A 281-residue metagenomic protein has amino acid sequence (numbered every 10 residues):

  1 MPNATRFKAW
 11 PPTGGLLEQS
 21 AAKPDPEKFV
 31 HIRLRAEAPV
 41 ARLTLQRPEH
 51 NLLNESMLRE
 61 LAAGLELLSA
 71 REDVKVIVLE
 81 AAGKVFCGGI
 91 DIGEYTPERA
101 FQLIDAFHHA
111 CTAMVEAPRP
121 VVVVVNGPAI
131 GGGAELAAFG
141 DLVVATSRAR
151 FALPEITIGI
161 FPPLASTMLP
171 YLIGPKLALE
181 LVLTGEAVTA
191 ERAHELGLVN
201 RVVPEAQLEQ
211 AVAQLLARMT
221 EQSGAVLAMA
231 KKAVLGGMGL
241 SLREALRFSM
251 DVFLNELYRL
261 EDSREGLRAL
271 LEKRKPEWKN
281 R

Functional and structural regions predicted by a protein language model:
P2-A82: Conserved CoA-thioester-binding segment of acyl-CoA-metabolizing enzymes
L43, L61, L79, D91 (+4 more regions): Terminal peptide-recognition signature
N51, L58-E60, D73, E80-A113 (+3 more regions): Glycine- (often His-adjacent) and acidic-residue-rich active-site loop that binds/positions the CoA thioester
S56-E60, A106, A113, A211 (+3 more regions): Charged catalytic carboxylate motif
A113-A225, L260, R268, R274: Crotonase-fold acyl-CoA enzyme core
L181-V182, A233, G237, V252-Y258: Helix-loop "lid/cap" segments that line or gate small-molecule binding pockets
M238, K275-R281: Short C-terminal tail/terminal secondary-structure segment of NAD(P)H-dependent dehydrogenase/reductase domains
